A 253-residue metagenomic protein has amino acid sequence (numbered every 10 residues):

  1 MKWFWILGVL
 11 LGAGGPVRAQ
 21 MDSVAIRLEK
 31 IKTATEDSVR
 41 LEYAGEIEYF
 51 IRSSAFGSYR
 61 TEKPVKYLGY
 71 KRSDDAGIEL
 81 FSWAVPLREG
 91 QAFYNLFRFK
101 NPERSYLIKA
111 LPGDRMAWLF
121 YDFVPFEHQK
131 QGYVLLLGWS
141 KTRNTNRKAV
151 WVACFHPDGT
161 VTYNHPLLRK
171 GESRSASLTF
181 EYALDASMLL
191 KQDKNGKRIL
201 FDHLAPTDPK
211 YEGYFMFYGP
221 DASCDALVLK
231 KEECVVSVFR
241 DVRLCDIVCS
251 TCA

Functional and structural regions predicted by a protein language model:
M1-V24: Bacterial Sec-dependent N-terminal signal peptides
Q20-I78: Start-of-domain marker
E48-Y59, L96-G113, F155-T162: Surface-exposed loop/turn elements that mediate protein-protein interactions on large endomembrane-trafficking
V65-P86, G132-S140: Exposed beta-strand-loop-beta-strand "reactive/processing" segments of non-cytosolic proteins
L80-F81, R88-H128: Short N-terminal edge-element motif at the start of the domain
N95-K100, A149-P157, F215-K230: Beta-propeller blade signature
S105-L111, T162-G171, V236-V242: Beta-propeller fold detector
W118-Q129, W139-K141, V161-L229, C252: Short aromatic loop motif centered on NTY/YTY
